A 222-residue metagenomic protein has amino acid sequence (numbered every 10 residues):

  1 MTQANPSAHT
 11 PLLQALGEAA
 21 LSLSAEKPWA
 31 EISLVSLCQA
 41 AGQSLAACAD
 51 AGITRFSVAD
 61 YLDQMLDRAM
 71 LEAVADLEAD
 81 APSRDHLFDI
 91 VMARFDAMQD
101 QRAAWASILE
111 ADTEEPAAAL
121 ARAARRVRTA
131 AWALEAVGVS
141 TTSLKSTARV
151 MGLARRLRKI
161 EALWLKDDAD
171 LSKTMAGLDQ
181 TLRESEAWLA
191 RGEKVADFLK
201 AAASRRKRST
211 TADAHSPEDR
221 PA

Functional and structural regions predicted by a protein language model:
M1-L23, S36: Basic, helix-initiating cap at the start of DNA-binding domains
L23-Y61: Helix-turn-helix
S36, D89, S107, A148-R156 (+2 more regions): Amphipathic alpha-helical interaction segments
D63-L71: Short, basic, alpha-helical segments at the C-terminal edge of helix-turn-helix-like DNA-binding modules
A75-S107, E114, R125: Hydrophobic alpha-helical connector segments
P116-V139, T147-E161: Amphipathic alpha-helical packing segments from all-alpha helical-bundle domains
V139-L144, L163-S172: Inter-helical turn/loop segments and adjacent helix faces that build the functional surface of alpha-helical bundle
D168-A222: C-terminal peripheral helix-coil segments that are non-catalytic and often amphipathic
